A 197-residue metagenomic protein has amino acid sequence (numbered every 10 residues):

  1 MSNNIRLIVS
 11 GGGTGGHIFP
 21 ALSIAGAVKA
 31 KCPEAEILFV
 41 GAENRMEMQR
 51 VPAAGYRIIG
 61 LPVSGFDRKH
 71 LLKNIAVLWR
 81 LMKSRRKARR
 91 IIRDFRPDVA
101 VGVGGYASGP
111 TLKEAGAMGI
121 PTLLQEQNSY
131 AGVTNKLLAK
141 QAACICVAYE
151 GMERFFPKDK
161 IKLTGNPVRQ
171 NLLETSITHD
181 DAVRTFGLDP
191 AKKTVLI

Functional and structural regions predicted by a protein language model:
M1-I5, S176-V195: Nucleotide-sugar donor-binding and catalytic loop/hinge architecture of NDP-sugar-dependent glycosyltransferases
N4-T14, K31-R80, R85, N166-V168: Conserved nucleotide-sugar phosphate-binding/catalytic loop shared by glycosyltransferases and other
H17-V28: Short amphipathic alpha-helix
C32, R90-R96, F186-P190: Glycine-rich phosphate-binding loop signature in dinucleotide/nucleotide-binding domains
R45-Q49, P97-M118: An aromatic- and histidine-rich active-site surface loop
A76-R93, I177-D181: Glycine-rich, highly charged phosphate/nucleotide-binding loops
A88-A107, L123-Q125: Short N-terminal targeting/anchoring amphipathic segment
G116-D180, L188-P190: Active-site-proximal region of nucleotide-activated glycan assembly enzymes, centered on histidine/acidic-rich loops
